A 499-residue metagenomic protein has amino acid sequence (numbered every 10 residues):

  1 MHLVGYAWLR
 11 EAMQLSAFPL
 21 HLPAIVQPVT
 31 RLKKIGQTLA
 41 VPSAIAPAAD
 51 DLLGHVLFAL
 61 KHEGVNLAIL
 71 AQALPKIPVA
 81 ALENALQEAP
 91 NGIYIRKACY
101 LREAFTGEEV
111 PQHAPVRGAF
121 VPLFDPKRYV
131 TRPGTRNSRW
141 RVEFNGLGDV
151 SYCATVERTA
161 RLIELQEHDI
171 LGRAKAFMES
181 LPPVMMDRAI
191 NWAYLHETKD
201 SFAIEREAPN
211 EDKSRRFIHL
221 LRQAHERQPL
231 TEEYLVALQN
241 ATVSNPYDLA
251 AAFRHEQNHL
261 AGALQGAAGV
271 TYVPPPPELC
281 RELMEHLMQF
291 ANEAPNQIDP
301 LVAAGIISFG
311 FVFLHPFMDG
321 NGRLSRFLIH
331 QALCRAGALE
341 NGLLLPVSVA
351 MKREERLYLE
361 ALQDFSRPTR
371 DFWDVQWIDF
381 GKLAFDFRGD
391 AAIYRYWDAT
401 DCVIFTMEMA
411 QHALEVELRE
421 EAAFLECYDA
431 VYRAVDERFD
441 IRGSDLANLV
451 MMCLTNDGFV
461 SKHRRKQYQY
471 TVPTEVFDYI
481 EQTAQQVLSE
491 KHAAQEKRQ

Functional and structural regions predicted by a protein language model:
M1-M318, R323-Q499: FIC/Doc superfamily catalytic core
